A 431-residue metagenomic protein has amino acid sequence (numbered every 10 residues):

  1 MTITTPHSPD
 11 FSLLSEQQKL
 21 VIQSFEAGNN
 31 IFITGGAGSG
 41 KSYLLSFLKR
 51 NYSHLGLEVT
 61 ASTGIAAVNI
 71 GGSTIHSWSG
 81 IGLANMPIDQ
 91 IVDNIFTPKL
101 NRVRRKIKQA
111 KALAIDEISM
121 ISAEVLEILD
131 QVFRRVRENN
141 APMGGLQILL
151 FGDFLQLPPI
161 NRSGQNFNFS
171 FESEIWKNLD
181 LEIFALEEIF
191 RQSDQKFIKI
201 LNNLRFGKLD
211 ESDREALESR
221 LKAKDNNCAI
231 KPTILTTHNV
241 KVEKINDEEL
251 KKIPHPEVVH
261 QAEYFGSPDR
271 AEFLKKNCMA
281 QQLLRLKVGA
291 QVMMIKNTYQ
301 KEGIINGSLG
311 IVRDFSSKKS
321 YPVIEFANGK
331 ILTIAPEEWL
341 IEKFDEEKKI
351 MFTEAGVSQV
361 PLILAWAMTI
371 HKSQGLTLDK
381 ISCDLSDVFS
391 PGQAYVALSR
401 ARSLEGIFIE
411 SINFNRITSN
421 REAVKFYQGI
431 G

Functional and structural regions predicted by a protein language model:
M1-G431: Conserved ATP-binding/catalytic motifs of P-loop helicase motor domains
